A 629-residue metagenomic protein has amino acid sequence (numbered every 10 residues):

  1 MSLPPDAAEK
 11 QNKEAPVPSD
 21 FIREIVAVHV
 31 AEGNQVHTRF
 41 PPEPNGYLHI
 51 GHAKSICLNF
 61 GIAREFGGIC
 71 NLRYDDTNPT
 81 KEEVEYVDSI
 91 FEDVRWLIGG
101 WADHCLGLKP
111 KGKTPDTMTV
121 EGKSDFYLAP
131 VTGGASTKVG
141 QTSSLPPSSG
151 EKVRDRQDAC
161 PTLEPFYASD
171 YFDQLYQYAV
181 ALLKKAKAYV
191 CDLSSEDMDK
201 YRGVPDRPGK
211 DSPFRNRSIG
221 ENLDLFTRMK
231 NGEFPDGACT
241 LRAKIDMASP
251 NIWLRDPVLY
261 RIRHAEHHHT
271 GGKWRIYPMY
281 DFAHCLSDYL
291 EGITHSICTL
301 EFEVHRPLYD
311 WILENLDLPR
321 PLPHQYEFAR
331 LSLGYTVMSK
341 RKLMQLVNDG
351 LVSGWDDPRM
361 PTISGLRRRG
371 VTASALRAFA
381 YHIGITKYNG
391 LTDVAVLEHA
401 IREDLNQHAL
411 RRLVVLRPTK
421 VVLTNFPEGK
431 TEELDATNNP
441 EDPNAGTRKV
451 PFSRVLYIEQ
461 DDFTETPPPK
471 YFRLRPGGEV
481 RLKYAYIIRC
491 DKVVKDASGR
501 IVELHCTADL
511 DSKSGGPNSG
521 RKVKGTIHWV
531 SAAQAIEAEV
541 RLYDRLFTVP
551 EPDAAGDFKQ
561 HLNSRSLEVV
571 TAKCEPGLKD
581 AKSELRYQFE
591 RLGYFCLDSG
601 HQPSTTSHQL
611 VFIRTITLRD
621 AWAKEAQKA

Functional and structural regions predicted by a protein language model:
M1-A7, Q11, A102-T162, H601-H608: Intrinsic disorder/low-complexity segments
M1-N34, E625-A629: Generic start-of-chain signal for non-secretory N-termini
V17-F91, H267-T299: N-terminal catalytic cores of NTP/NDP-binding nucleotidyl/phosphoryl-transfer enzymes
A31-N34, G61-I69, D93-L108, P115-T117 (+3 more regions): Secondary-structure transition/capping motifs at alpha-helix termini and the adjoining loop/turn into the next element
P42-G46, R73-K81, K109, L163-D173 (+6 more regions): Conserved short loop/turn motifs at secondary-structure junctions
N78, V84, K109, K113-T117 (+9 more regions): Active-site cores that bind ATP or allylic diphosphates and position pyrophosphate for catalysis
F302, R306, D310-I312, S374-R377 (+2 more regions): Core subunits and conserved enzymes of cellular information-processing and envelope-translocation systems across
P321-A400: Long, charged, mostly alpha-helical binding arms that flank functional sites
